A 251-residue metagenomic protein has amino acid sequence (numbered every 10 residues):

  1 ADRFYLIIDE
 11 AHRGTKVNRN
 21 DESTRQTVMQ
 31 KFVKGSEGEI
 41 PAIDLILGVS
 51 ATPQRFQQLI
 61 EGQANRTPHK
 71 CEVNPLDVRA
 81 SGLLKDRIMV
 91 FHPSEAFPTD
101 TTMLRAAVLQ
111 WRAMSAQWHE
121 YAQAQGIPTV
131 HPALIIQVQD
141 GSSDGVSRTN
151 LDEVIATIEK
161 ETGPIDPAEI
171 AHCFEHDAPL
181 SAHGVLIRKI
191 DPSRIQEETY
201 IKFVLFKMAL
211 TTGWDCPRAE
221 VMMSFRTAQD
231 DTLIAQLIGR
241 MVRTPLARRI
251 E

Functional and structural regions predicted by a protein language model:
A1-A116, K207-E251: Signature of the SF2 helicase/ATPase Hel1-core->accessory helical subdomain module
A11, E22, S115-T212, A228: Conserved C-terminal RecA-like helicase domain
